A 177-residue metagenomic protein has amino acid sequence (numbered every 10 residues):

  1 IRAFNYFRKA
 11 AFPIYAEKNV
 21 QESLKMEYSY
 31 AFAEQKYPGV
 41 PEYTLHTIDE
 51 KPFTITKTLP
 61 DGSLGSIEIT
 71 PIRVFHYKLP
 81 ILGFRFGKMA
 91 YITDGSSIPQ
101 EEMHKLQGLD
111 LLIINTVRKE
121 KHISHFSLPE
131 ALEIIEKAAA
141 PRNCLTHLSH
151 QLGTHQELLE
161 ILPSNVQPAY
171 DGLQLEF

Functional and structural regions predicted by a protein language model:
I1-I92, E157-F177: Binuclear metal-dependent hydrolase catalytic cores
F75-L82, F86-N115: Active-site-proximal loop/helix segments of hydrolase catalytic cores
P99-F177: Binuclear metal-ion centers of metallo-dependent hydrolases, dominated by the metallo-beta-lactamase
